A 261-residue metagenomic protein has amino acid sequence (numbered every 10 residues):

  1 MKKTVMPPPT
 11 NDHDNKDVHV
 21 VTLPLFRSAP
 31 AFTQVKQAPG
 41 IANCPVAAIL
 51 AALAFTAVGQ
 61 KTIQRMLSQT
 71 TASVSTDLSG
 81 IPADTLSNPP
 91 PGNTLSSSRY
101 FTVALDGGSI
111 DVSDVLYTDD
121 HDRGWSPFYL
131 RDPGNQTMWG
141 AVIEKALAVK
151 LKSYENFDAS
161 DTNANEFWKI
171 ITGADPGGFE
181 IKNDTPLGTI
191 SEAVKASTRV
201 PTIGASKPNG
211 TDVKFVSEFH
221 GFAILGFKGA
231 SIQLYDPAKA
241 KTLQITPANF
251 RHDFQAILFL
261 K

Functional and structural regions predicted by a protein language model:
M1-A31: Non-catalytic, low-structured ubiquitin/UBL-interacting segments
L23-F55, A83-G229, Q233-K261: Predominantly the structural core of cysteine protease catalytic domains
V58-S75: Short, glycine/acidic-rich hinge or "gate" loops at secondary-structure transitions that mediate conformational
